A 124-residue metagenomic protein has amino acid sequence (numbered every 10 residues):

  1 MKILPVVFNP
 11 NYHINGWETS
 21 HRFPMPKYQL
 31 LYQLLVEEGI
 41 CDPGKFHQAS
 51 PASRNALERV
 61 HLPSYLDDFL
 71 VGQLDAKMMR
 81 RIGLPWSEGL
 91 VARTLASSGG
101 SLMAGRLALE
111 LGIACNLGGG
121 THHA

Functional and structural regions predicted by a protein language model:
M1-A124: HDAC/HDAC-like amidohydrolase catalytic core signature
